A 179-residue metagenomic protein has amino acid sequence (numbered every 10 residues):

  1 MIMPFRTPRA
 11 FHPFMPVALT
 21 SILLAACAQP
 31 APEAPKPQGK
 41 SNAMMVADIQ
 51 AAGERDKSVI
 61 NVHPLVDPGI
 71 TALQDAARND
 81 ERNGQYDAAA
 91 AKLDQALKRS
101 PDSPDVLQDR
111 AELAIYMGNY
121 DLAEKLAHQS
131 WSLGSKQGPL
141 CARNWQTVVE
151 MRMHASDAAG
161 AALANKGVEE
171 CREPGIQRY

Functional and structural regions predicted by a protein language model:
S21-M45: Bacterial Sec signal peptide processing site at the extreme N-terminus
H63-A91: Alpha-helical segment of the N-proximal tetratricopeptide repeat
V106, L140, N144, Q177-R178: TPR alpha-solenoid repeat register
